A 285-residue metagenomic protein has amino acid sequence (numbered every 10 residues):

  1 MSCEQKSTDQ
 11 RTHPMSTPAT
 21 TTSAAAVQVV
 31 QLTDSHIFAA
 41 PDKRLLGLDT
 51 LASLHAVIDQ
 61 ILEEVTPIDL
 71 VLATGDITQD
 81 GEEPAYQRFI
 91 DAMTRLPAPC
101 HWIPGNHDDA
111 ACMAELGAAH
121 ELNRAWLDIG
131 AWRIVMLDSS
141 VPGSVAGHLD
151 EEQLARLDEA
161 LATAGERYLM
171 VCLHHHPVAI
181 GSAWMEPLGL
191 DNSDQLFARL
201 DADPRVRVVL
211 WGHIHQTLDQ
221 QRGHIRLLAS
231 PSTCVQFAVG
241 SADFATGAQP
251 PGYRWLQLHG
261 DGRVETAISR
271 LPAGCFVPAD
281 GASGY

Functional and structural regions predicted by a protein language model:
C3-R88, I180: N-terminal active-site segment of His-dependent metallophosphoesterases
D9, R199, Q221-Y285: Binuclear metal-dependent phosphoesterase catalytic core
A26-A39, A131-V141, M170-C172, I225-P231 (+1 more regions): Active-site-proximal beta-strand elements of phosphoester/diester hydrolases
T33-S53, Q79, D109-E121, P142-E151 (+1 more regions): Acidic/histidine-rich helix-loop elements that form or flank divalent-metal/phosphate-binding sites at the catalytic
D34, I61, V71, D76 (+8 more regions): Divalent metal-coordination and catalytic microenvironments
H36, I77-T78, H107-D108, P142 (+3 more regions): Catalytic metal-binding/acid-base residues of hydrolase active sites
P41-K43, A73-T94, D109-L122, G147 (+2 more regions): Metal-dependent catalytic neighborhoods of phosphoester/phosphodiester hydrolases
A56-L70, A146-L228, G262-V264, D280-Y285: His/acidic metal-ligating clusters that form di-metal
